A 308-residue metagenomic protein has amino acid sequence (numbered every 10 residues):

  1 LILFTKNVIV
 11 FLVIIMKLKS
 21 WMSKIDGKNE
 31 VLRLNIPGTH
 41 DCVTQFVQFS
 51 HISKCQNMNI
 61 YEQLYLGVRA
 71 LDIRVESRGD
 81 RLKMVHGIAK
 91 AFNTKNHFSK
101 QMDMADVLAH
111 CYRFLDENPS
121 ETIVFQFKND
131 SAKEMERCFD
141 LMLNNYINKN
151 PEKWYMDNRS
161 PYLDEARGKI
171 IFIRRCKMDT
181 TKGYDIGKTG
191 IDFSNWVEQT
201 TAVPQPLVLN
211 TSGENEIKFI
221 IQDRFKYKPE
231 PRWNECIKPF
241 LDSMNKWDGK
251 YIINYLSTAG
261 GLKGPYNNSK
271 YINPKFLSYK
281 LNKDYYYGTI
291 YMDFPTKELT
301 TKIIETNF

Functional and structural regions predicted by a protein language model:
I14-A70, S77-E117, I170, R174 (+2 more regions): Long, acidic (Asp/Glu-rich), low-complexity accessory segments flanking structured domains
L82-K90, K100, S131-P151, S160-L163 (+1 more regions): Active-site periphery "cap/insert" segments of enzyme catalytic domains
F98-L143: Intrinsically disordered, low-complexity acidic segments that are enriched in bulky aromatics
Y146-A166, Y291-F308: C-terminal domain-boundary segment and adjacent tail
N148-D284: Surface-exposed substrate-engagement region within the catalytic domains of secreted or surface-exposed extracellular
